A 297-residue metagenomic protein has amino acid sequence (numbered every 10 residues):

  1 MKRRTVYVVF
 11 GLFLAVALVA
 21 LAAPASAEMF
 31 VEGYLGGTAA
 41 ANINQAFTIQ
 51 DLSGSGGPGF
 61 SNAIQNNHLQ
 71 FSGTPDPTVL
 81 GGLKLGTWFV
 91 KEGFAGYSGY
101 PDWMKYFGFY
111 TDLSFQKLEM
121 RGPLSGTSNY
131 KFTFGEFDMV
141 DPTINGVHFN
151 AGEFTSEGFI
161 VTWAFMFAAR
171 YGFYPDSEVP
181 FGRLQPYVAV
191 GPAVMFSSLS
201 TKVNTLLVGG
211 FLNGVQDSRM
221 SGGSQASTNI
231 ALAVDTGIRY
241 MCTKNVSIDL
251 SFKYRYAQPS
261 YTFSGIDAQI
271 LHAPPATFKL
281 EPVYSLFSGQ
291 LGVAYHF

Functional and structural regions predicted by a protein language model:
M1-E28: Cleavable N-terminal export/targeting peptides
P24-M29, V90-F107, P175-Q185, C242-V246: Short loop/turn motifs that connect adjacent beta-strands in outer-membrane beta-barrel proteins
M29, L35-I43: Short polar catalytic/cofactor-binding loops
F30-Y34, G96, G108-Y110, Y187-A189 (+2 more regions): Residue-level detector of the transmembrane beta-barrel scaffold of outer-membrane proteins
G33, G37, G81-T87, F165-F173 (+4 more regions): Residues on the lipid-exposed face of transmembrane beta-strands in outer-membrane beta-barrel proteins
N42-T78, Q116-A164, F173, M195-N229 (+1 more regions): Extracellular/periplasm-exposed beta-strand and loop segments of Gram-negative cell-envelope proteins, dominated by
D76-G82, Y106-G108, T162-M166, Q185 (+3 more regions): Transmembrane beta-barrel architecture of outer-membrane proteins
V179, Y240-D249, Q258-F263: Substrate-binding/catalytic groove segments of enzymes that remodel or degrade extracellular structural polymers
